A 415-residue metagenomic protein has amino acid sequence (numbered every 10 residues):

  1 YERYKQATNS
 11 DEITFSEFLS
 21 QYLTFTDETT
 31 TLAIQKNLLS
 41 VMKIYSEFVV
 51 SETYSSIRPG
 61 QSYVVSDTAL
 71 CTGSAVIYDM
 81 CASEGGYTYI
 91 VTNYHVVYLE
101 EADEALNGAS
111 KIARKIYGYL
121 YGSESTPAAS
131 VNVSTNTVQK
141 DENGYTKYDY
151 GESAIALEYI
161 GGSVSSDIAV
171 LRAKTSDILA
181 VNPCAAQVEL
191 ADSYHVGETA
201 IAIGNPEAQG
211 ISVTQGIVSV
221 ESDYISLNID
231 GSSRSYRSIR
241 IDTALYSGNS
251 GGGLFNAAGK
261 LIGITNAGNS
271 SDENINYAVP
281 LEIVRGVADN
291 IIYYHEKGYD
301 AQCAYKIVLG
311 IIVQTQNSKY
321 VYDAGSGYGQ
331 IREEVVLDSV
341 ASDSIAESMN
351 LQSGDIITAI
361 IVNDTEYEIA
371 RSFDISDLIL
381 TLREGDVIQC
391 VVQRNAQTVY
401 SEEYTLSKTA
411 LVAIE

Functional and structural regions predicted by a protein language model:
T24-T31, S51, I57-V91, A154-E158 (+4 more regions): A conserved glycine-rich beta-strand in the N-terminal activation segment of trypsin-fold
V65, I160-S166, E221-I239, H295 (+2 more regions): Gly/Ser-enriched beta-turn/beta-hairpin loop segments
S74, M80-G85, C184-A186, T243-G248 (+2 more regions): PDZ/PDZ-like domain segments forming the peptide/carboxylate-binding groove, activating on the N-terminal beta-strands
M80-S166: Catalytic-histidine neighborhood of serine endopeptidases, predominantly the chymotrypsin-like S1/PA family
Y94-A113, I178-A185, I203-G216, I225-G251 (+2 more regions): Active-site loop architecture of trypsin-fold serine endopeptidases
L106-A113, E273-N276, L281-E282, A359-V391: PDZ domains, with a preference for the canonical peptide-binding region formed by the helix
A113-I116, A128-V131, L261-G329, L411: C-terminal cap/linker of serine protease catalytic domains
Y148, A156-E158, I292-Y305, M349 (+2 more regions): PDZ-domain C-terminal substructure recognizer with occasional recognition of PDZ-binding tails
